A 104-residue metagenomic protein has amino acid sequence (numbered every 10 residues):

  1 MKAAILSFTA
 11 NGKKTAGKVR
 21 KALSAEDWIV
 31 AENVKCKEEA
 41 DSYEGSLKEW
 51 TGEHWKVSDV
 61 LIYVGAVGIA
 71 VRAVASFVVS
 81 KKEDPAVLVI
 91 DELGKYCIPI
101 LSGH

Functional and structural regions predicted by a protein language model:
M1-K35: N-terminal basic/disordered segments at the start of proteins
G12-K13, K37, L93-I98: Short gly/pro/ser/thr-enriched loop/turn and capping motifs at secondary-structure boundaries
W28-E53: N-terminal beta-loop-helix "entrance" segment that forms/cooperates in small-molecule cofactor or anionic ligand
E53-K56, V79-K82, V89-I90: Solvent-exposed alpha-helices and their adjacent loops that cap or buttress functional pockets in soluble metabolic
D59-I62: Structural motif
V64-A73: Ordered, amphipathic secondary-structure segments that act as subunit-interaction surfaces in large macromolecular
R72-D84: Short Gly/Thr/Asp-enriched flexible loops that form oxyanion-binding sites at enzyme active sites
A86-H104: Long, charge-dense
